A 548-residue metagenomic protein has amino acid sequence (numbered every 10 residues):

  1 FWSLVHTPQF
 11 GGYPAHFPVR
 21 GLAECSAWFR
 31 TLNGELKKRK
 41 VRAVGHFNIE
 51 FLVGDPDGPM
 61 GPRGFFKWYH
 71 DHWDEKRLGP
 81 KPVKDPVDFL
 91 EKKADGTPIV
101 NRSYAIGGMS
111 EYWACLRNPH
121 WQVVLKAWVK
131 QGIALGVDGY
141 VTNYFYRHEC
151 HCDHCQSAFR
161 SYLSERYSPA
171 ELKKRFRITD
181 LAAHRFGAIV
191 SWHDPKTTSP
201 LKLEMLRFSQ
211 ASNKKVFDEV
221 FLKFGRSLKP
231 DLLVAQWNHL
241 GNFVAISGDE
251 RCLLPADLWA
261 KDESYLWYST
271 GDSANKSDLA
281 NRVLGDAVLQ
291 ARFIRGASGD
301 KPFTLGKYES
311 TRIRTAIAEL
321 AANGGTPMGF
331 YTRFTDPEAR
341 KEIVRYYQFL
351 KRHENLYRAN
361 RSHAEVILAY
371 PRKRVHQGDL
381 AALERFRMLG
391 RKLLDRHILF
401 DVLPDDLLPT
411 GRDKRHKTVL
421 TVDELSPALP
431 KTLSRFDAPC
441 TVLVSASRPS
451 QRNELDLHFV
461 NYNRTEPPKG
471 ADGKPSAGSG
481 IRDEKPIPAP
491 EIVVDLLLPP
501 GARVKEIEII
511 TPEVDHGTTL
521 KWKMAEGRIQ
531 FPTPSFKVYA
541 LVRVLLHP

Functional and structural regions predicted by a protein language model:
F1-T31, F51-G64, M109, H148-L163 (+2 more regions): Aromatic-lined carbohydrate-binding/catalytic grooves of carbohydrate-active enzymes
F1-W2, V141, W267, G329: Conserved beta-strand positions in the central sheet of alpha/beta enzyme cores
L4, G45-I49, N143-Y144, N238 (+2 more regions): Glycine-rich, histidine-containing beta strand-loop boundary motifs that form or position
P14-R42, P119-V124, K215-E219: Aromatic- and glycine-enriched glycan-recognition loops and surfaces that form the carbohydrate-binding subsites
R30-K38, W128-L135, L253-L258, E354-R358 (+1 more regions): Short amphipathic alpha-helices and their capping/turn segments at secondary-structure boundaries
P59-E75, T421-R435: A glycine-rich, often tryptophan-bearing local segment used as a flexible ligand/cofactor-contacting loop or short
D74-G285: Polysaccharide-binding and catalytic clefts of secreted carbohydrate-active enzymes
A183-S199, L203, Q210-N242, I246-E250 (+1 more regions): Carbohydrate-binding surfaces of carbohydrate-active enzymes
